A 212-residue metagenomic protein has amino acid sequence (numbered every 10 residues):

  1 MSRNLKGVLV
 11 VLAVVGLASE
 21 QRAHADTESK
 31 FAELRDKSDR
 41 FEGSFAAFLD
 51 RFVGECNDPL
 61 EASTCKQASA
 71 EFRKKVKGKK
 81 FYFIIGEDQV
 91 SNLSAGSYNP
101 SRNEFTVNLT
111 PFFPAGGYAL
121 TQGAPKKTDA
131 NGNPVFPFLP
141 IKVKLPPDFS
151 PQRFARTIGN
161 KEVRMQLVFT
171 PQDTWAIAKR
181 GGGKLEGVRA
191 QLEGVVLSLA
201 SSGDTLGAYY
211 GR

Functional and structural regions predicted by a protein language model:
M1, G16-L17: Coiled-coil-like amphipathic alpha-helices with heptad-repeat character
M1-L9: Bacterial N-terminal signal peptides that target proteins for export
L9-G16: Bacterial N-terminal signal peptides
S19-A25: Sec/Tat signal peptide C-region and signal peptidase I cleavage site
T27-I85: N-terminal Sec/ER secretory leader and immediately downstream segment of secreted/extracellular precursors
I85-R212: Mature extracytoplasmic/lumenal regions of exported proteins
